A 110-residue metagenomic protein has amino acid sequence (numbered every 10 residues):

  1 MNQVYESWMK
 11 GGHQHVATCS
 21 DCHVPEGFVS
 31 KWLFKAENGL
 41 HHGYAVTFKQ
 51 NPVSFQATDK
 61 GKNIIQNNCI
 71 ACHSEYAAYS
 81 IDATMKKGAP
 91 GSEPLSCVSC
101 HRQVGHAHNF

Functional and structural regions predicted by a protein language model:
M1-F110: Short sequence/structural segments immediately N-terminal
